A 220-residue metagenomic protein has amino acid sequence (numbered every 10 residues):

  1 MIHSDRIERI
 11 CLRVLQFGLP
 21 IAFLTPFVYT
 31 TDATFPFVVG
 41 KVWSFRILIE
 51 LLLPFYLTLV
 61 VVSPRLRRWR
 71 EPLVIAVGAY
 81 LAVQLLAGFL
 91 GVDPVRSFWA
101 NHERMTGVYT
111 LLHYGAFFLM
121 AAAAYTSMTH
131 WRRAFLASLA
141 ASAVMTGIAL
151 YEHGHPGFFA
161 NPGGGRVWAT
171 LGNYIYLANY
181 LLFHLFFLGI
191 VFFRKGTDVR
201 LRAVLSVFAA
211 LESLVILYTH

Functional and structural regions predicted by a protein language model:
M1-T106, A116-A140, V191-L211: Transmembrane signal-anchor hairpin modules in multi-pass inner-membrane enzymes, especially those that act on
E8-C11, H155, Y176, L182 (+2 more regions): Low-complexity, compositionally biased segments
V14, G18, L111, L171-Y174: Short, solvent-exposed loop/helix junctions and linker helices that flank or host conserved functional motifs
P20, L48, F89, V144-G147 (+4 more regions): Residues within alpha-helical transmembrane segments of multi-pass membrane proteins, especially transporters, ion
L81-L90, T129-A160, G172, Y176 (+1 more regions): Hydrophobic alpha-helical transmembrane segments
V108, G157-F193: Membrane-interface segments at transmembrane-helix junctions in multi-pass inner-membrane proteins
H113-Y114, F183: Hydrophobic, membrane-embedded alpha-helices of multi-pass small-molecule transporters
